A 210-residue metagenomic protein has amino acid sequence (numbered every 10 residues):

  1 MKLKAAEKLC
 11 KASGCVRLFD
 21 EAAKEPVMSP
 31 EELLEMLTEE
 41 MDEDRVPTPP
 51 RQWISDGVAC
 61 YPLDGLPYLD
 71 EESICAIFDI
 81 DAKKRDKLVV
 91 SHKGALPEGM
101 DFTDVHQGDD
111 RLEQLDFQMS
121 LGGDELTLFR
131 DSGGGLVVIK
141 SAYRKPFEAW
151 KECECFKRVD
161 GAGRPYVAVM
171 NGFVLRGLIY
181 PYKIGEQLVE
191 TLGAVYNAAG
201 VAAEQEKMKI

Functional and structural regions predicted by a protein language model:
M1-P62: Intrinsically disordered, low-complexity linker/loop segments enriched in Gly/Pro and charged/polar residues
K8, D56-P67, E72-I210: C-terminal functional regions that serve as terminal interaction/effector modules
